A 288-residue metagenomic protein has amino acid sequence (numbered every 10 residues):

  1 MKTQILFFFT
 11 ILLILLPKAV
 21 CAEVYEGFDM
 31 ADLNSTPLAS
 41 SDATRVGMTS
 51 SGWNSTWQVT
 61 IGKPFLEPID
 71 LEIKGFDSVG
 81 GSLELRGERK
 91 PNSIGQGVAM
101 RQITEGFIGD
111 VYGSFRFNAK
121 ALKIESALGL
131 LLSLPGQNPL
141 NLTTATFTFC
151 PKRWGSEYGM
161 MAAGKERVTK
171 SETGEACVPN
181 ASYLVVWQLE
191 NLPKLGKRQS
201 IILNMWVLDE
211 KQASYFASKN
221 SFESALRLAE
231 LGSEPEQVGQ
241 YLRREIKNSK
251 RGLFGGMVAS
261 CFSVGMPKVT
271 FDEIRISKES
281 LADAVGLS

Functional and structural regions predicted by a protein language model:
F8-L15: Bacterial N-terminal signal peptides
L16-C21: Sec/Tat signal peptide C-region and signal peptidase I cleavage site
F28, D272-E279: Extracellular beta-strand elements of beta-rich domains used for carbohydrate recognition/degradation or cell-matrix
F28, F115, C177-G239: Carbohydrate-binding surfaces in secreted/extracellular proteins
T36-E84: Extracellular glycan-recognition surfaces and repeat-rich motifs
F76-E157: Secretory/extracellular carbohydrate-interaction modules and structurally similar beta-sandwich "look-alikes"
M160-L184: Short, aromatic/His-centered strand-loop micro-motif at the edge of beta-sheets
Y215-R275: Flexible glycan-contacting loops in extracellular carbohydrate-active proteins
